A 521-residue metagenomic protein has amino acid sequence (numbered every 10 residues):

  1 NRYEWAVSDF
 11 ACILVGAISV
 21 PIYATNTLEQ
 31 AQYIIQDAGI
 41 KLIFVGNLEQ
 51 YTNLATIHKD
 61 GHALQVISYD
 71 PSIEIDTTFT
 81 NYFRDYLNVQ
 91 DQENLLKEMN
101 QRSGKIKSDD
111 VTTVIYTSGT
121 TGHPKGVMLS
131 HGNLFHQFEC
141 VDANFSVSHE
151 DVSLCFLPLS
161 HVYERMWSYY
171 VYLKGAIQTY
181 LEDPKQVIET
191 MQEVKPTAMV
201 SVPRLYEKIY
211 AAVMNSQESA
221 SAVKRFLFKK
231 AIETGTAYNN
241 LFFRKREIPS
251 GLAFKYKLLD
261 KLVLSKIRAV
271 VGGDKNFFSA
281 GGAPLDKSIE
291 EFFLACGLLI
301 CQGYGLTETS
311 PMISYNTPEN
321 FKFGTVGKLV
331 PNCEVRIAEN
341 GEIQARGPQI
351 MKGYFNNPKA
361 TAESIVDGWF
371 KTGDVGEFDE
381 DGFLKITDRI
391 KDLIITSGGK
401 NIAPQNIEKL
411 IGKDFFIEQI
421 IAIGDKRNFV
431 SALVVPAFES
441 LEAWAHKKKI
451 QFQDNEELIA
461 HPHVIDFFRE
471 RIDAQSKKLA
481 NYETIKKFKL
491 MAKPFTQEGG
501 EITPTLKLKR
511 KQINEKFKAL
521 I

Functional and structural regions predicted by a protein language model:
N1-N26, F156: Conserved AMP-binding/adenylate-forming
L14-V89, F467: Structural core segment of the AMP-binding/adenylate-forming
Q92-Y116, H123, S146-V152: Conserved pre-ATP/AMP-binding loop-to-beta segment of ANL
T112-F138: Conserved AMP-binding A3 loop
F135-V152, L159-L264, D274: Conserved AMP-binding/adenylation subdomain of ANL enzymes
L329-T396: Conserved ATP-binding/catalytic segment of the ANL
I350, I365, F383-G412, L441-P462 (+3 more regions): Adenylate-forming
Q419-A422, I465, R469-I521: Conserved C-terminal "lid"/linker of ANL adenylate-forming enzymes
